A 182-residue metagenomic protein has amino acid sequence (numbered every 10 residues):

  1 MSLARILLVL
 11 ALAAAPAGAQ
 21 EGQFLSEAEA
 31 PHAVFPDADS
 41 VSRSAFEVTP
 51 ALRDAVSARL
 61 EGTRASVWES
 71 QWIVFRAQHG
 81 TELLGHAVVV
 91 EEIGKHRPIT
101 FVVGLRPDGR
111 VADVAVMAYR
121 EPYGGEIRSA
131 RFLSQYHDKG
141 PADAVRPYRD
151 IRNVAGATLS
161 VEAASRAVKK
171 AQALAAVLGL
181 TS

Functional and structural regions predicted by a protein language model:
A4-A15: Bacterial N-terminal signal peptides
A19-V154, T158, E162, R166-S182: Flexible, solvent-exposed loop/hinge segments and secondary-structure transition points
